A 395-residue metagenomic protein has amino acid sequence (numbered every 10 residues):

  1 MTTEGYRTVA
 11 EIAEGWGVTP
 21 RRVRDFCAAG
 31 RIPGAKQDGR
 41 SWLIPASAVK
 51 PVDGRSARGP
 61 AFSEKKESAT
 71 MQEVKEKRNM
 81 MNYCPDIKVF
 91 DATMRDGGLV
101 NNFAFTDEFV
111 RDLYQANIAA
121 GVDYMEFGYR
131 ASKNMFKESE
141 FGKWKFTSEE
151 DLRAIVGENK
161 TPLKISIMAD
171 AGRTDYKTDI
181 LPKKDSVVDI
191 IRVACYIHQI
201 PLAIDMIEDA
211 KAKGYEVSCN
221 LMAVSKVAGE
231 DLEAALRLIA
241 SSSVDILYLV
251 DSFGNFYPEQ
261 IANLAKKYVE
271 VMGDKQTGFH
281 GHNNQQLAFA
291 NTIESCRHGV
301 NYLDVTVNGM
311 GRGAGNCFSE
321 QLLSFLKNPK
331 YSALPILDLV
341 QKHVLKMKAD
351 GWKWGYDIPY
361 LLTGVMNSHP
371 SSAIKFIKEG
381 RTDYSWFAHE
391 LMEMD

Functional and structural regions predicted by a protein language model:
M1-R22: Polyanion-binding surface elements
G5, W42, F103: Residues that recognize and position ribonucleotide moieties
W16-L43: Major-groove DNA-recognition helix of helix-turn-helix-type DNA-binding domains
G34-A57, V122: Generic amphipathic, hydrophobic interface segment in small proteins and small subunits
A46-K75: A short, Lys/Arg-enriched interface patch at domain edges and termini
M71-D395: Catalytic cores and adjacent flexible loops of soluble metabolic enzymes that perform enolate/carbanion chemistry on
